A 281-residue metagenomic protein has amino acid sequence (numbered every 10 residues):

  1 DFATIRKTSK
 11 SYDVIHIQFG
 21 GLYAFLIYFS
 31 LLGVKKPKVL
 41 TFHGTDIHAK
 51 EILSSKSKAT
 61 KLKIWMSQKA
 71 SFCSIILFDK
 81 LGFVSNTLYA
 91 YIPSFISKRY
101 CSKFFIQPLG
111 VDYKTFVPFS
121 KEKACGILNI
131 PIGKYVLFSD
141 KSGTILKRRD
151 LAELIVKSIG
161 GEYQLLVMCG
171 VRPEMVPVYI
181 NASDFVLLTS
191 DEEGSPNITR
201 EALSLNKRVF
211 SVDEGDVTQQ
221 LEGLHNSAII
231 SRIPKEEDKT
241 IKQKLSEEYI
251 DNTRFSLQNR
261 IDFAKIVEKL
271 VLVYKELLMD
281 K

Functional and structural regions predicted by a protein language model:
I17-Y23, F42-H43: Short His-centered aromatic/hydrophobic patch
K61-L81, I180-N181: Membrane-proximal helix-turn-helix segments that form the acceptor-binding/catalytic region of lipid-linked
F72-K103, V111-T115: A short, active-site helix/loop in glycosyltransferases that binds the activated sugar's phosphate group
G110-I127: Acidic anion/phosphate-binding donor-loop and adjacent secondary structure in glycosyltransferase catalytic cores
V111, N129-K147, E153-K157: Conserved donor-binding/catalytic core segment of Leloir-type glycosyltransferases
D191: Aromatic "clamp/platform" in nucleotide-sugar-dependent glycosyltransferases that forms part of the donor/acceptor
R208-S211, T218: Short hydrophobic beta-strand element within catalytic cores of glycosyltransferases and related nucleotide-activated
S231-D238, Q243-M279: A charged, aromatic-enriched C-terminal amphipathic alpha-helix characteristic of glycosyltransferases across folds
